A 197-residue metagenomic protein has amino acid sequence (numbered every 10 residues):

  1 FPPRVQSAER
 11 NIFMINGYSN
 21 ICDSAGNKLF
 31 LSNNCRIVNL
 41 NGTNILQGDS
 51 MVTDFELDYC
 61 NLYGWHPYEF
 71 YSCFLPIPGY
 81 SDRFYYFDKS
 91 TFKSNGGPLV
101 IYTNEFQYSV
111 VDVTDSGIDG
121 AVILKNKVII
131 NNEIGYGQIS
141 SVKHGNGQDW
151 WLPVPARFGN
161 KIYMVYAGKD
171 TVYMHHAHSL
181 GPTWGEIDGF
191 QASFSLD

Functional and structural regions predicted by a protein language model:
F1-Y68, L75-G79, K89-V122: Beta-propeller domains
I12-S19, L62-P76, N131-V142, D188-S195: Repeated scaffold domains used in trafficking and secretory/extracellular systems, primarily beta-propellers
G17-Y18, F84, F106, W150 (+1 more regions): Residue-level detector of short, conserved catalytic/binding motifs and their immediate flanks
C22-A25, P76-S81, K143-Q148, L196: Residue-level detector of Asp-centered blade-edge/turn motifs that repeat once per structural unit in beta-propeller
A25, N41, V128, I162 (+1 more regions): Intrinsic disorder/low-complexity detector
N27-S32, Y85-F87, W150-P155: Conserved beta-propeller blade signature
S90-K93, G97-W151, A156, S179-P182: Asp-box/WD-like beta-propeller blade repeats and closely related beta-sheet repeat scaffolds
G145-D197: Beta-propeller domains
